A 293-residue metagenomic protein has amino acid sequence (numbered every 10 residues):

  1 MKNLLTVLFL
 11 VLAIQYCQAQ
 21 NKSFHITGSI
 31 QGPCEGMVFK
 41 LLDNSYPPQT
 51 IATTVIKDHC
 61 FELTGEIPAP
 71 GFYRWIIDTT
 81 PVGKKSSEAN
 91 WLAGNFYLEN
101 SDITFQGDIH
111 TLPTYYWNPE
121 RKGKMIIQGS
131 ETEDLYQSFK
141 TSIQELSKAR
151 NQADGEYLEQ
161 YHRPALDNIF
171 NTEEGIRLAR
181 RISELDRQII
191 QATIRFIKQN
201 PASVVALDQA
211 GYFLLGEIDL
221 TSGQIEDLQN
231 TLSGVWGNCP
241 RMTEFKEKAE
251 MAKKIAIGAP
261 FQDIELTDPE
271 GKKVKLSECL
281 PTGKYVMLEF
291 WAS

Functional and structural regions predicted by a protein language model:
M1-G28, A292: Bacterial Sec-dependent N-terminal signal peptides
Q20-R181: A non-transmembrane, solvent-exposed segment enriched in polar/low-complexity residues
P48-Q49, P260, K284: Short, small/polar residue-rich loop motifs at catalytic or cofactor-binding pockets
I76, E88-W91, T104, L112 (+1 more regions): N-terminal targeting signals for export/organelle localization
F139, I143, G175-T193, I197 (+1 more regions): Short amphipathic alpha-helical coiled-coil/interface segments
Q209, I264, L288: Conserved hydrophobic/aromatic pocket- or pore-lining residues that grip, position, or stack substrates in active sites
T243-E278: N-terminal "domain-start" segment that seeds a small globular fold
K275-S293: Short active-site neighborhood of thiol/selenol oxidoreductases, capturing the structured segment around
